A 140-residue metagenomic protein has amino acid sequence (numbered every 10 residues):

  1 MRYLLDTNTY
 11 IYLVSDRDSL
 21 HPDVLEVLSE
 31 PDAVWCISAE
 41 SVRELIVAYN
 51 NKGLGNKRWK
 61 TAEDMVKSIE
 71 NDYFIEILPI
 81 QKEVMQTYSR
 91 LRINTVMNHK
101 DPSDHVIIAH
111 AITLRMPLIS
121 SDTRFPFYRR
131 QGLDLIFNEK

Functional and structural regions predicted by a protein language model:
R2, P22-T113, P117-I119, F127-K140: PIN-domain endoribonuclease scaffold, especially VapC-family toxins
Y3-N8, Y12: Asp-based phosphoryl-transfer active-site loop
S15-D16: Short, conserved catalytic or interaction motifs in soluble domains
R124: Flexible glycine-rich beta->alpha loop in the catalytic core of nucleotide-sugar glycosyltransferases
